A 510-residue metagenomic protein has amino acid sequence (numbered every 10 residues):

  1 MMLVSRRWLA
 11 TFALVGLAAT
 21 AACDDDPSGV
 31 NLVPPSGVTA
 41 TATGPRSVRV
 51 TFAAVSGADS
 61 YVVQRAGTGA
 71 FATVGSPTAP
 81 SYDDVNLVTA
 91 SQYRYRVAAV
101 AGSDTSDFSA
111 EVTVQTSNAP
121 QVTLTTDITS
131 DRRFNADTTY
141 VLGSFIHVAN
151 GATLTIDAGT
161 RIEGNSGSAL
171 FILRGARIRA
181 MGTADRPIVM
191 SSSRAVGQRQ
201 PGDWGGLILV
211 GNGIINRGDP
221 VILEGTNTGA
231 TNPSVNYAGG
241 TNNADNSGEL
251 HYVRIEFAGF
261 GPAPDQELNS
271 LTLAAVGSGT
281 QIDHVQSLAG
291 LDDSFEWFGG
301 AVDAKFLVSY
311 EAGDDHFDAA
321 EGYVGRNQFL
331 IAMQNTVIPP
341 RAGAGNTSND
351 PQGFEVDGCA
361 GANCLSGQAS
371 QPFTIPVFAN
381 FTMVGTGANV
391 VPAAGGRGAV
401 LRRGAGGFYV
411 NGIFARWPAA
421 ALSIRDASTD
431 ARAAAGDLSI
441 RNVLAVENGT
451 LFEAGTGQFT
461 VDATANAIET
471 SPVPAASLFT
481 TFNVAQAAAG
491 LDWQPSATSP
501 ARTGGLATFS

Functional and structural regions predicted by a protein language model:
M2-F12: Bacterial N-terminal signal peptides that target proteins for export
A19-A22: C-terminal motif of bacterial Sec signal peptides marking the signal peptidase cleavage site
D24-P27, S117-S510: Beta-strand/loop edge motif enriched in small/polar residues
D25-G57, T89, A101-N118: Pro/Thr/Ser/Gly-rich low-complexity, intrinsically disordered linker/stalk tracts
V62-T89, G102-S103, F108: Recognizes extended acidic, P/S/T-rich segments that occur within or adjacent to Ig-like beta-sandwich modules
V63-A66, V100, M333, V384: Predominantly extracellular/luminal cell-surface or secreted proteins
A90-S91, R132: A glycine-anchored, Pro-Gly-centered beta-turn/N-cap motif
